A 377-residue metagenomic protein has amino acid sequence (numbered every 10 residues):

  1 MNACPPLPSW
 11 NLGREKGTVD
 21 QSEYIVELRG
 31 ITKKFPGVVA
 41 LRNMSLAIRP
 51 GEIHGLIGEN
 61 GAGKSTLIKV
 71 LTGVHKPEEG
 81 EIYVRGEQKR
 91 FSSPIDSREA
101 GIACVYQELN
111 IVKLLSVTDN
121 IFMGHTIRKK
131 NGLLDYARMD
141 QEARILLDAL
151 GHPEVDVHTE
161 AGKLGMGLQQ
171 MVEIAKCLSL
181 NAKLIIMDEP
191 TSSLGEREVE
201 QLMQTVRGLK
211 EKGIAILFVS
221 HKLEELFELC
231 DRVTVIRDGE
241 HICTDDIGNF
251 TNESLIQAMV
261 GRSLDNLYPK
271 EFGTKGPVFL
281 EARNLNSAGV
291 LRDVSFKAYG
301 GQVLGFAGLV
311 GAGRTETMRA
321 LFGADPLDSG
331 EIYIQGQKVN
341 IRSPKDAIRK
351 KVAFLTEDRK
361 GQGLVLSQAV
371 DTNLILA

Functional and structural regions predicted by a protein language model:
W10, E15-A377: Glycine-rich phosphate-binding loops of nucleotide-dependent enzymes
